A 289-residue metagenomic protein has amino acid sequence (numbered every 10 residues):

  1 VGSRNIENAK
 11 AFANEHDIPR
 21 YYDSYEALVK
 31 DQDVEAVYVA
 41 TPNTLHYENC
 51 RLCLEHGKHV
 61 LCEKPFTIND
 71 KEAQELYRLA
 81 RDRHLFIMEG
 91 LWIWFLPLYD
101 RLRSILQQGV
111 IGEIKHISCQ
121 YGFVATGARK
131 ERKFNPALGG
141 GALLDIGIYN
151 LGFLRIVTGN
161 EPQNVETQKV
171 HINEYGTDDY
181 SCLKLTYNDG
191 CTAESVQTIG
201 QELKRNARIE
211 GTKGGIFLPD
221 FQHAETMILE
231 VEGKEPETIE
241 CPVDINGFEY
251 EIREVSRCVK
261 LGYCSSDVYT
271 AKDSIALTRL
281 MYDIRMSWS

Functional and structural regions predicted by a protein language model:
V1-E15: NAD(P)-binding Rossmann-fold cofactor-contacting core
H16-L79: Beta-loop-alpha module in the N-terminal Rossmann-like domain of NAD(P)-dependent dehydrogenases, especially those
Y22, C62, I87-E89, L218: Hydrophobic residues in well-ordered beta-strands that form the structural core
A27, A36-Y38, N188, E254-S289: C-terminal helix-rich "cap/oligomerization" subdomain common to oxidoreductases
Q74-W92, E113-H116: Rossmann-fold dehydrogenase core element
I93-Q168, N173-E174: Predominantly a Rossmann-like dinucleotide-binding segment in NAD(P)-dependent oxidoreductases
G152-A224, P242, R253-L261: Contiguous beta-strand/loop segments that form the cofactor/metal-binding neighborhood of enzyme cores
